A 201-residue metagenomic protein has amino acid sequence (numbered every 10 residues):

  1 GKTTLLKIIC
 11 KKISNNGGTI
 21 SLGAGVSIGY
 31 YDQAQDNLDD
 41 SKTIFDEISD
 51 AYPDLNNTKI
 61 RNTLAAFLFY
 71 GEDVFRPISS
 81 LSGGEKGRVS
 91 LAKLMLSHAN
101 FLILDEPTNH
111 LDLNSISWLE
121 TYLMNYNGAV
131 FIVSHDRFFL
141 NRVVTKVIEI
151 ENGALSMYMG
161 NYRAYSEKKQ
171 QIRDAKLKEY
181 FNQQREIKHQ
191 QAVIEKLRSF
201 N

Functional and structural regions predicted by a protein language model:
G1-N182: ABC ATP-binding cassette signature C-motif
R173-N201: Flexible nucleotide-interacting loop at or near the entrance of a catalytic core
